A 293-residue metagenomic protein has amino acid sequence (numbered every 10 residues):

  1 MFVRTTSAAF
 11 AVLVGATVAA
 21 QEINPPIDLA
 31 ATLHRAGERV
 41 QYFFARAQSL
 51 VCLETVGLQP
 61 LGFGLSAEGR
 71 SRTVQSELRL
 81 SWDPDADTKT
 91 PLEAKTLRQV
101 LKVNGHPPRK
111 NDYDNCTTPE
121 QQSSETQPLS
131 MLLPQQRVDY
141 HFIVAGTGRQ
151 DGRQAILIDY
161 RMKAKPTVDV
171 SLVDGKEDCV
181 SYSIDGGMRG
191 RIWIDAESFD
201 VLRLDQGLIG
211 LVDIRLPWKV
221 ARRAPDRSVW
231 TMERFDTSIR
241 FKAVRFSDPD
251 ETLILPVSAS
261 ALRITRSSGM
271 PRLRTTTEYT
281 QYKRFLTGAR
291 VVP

Functional and structural regions predicted by a protein language model:
R4-T17: Bacterial N-terminal signal peptides
Q21-R189, A196-R203, G207-P293: Structured extracytoplasmic
